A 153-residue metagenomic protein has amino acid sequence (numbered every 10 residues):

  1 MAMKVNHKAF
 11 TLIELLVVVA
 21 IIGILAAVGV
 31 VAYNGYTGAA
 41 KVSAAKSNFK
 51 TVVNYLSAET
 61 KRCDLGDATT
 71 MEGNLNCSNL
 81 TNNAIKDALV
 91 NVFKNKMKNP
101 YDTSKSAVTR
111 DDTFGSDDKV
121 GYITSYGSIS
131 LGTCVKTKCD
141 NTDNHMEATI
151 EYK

Functional and structural regions predicted by a protein language model:
A2-N48: Amphipathic alpha-helical segments typified by the pilin-like N-terminal helix that continues immediately C-terminal
G38-D67: Membrane-proximal N-terminal amphipathic helix
A58-K153: Periplasmic/extracellular, small/polar-rich flexible segments of pilin-like filament-forming proteins
